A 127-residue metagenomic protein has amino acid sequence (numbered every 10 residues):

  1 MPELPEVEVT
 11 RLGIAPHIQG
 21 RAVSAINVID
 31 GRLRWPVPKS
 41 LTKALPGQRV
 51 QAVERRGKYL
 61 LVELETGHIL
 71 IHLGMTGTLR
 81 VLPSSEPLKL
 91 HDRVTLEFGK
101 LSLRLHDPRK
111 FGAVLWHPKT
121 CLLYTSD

Functional and structural regions predicted by a protein language model:
M1-S126: Structured catalytic/nucleic-acid-binding cores of DNA maintenance enzymes
